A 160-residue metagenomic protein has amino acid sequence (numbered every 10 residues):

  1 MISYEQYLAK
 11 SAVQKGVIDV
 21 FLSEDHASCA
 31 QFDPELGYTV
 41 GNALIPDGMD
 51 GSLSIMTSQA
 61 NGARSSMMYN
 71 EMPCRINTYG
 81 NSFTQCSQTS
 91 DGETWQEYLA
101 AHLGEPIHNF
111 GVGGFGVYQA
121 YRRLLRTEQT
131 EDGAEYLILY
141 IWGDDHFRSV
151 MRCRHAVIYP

Functional and structural regions predicted by a protein language model:
M1-P160: Extracellular glycan-modifying ectodomains
